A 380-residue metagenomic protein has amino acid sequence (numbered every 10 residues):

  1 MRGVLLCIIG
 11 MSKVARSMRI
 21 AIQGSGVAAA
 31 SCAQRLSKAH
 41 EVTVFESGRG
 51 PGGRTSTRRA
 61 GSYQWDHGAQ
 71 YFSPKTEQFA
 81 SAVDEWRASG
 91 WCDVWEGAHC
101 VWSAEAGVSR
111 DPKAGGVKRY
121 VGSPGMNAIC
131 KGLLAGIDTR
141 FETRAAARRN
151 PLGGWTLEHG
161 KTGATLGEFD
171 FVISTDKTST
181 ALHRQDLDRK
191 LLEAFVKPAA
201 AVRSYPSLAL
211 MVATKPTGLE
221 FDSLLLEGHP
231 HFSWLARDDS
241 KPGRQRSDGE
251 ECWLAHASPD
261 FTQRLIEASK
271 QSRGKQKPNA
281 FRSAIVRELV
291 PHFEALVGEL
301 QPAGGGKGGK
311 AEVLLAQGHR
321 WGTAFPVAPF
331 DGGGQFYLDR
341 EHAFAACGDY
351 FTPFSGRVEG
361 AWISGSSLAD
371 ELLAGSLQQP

Functional and structural regions predicted by a protein language model:
R16-A28: Beta1/beta-strand and adjacent pyrophosphate-binding region of the FAD-binding site in flavoprotein oxidoreductases
Q23, S37-R59: Glycine-rich FAD pyrophosphate-binding loop
G52-G53, R58-G61, T165-P230: Central helical "cap/lid" subdomain
T57-C100: N-terminal FAD cofactor-binding segment of flavoenzymes
Y71-K75, S109-G132, Q276-I285: Short beta-strand to alpha-helix junction loop
F141-T156: A conserved short coil-to-beta-strand element within the FAD-binding core of flavoproteins
Y205, M211-N279, S283-V297: Active-site substrate-recognition segment that forms the wall of the catalytic cavity or substrate channel
E288-H342, A346: Flavin (FAD/FMN) cofactor-binding core of flavoprotein oxidoreductases
